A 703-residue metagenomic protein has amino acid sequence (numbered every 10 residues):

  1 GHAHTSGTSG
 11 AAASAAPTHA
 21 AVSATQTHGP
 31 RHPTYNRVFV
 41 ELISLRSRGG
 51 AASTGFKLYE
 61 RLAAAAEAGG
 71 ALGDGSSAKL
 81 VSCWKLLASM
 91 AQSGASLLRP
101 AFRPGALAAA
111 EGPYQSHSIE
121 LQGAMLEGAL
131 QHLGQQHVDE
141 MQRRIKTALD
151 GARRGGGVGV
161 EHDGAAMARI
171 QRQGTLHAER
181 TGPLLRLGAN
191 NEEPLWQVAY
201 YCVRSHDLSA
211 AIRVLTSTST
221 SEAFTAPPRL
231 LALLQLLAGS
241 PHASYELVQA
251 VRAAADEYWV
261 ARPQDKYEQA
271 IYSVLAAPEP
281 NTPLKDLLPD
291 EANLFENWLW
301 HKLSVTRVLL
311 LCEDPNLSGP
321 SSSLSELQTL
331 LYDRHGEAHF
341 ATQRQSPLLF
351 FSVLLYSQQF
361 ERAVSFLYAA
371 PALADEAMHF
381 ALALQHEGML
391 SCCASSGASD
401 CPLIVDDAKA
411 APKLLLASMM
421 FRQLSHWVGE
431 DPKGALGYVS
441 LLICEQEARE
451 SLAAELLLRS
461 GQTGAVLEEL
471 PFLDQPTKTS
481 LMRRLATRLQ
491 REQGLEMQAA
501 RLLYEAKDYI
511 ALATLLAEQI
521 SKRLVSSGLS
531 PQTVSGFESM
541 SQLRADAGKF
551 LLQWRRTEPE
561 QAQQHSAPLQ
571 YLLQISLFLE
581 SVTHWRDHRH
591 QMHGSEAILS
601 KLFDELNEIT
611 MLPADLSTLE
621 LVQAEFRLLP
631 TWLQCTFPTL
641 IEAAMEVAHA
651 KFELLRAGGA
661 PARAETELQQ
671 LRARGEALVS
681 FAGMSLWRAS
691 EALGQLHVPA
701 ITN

Functional and structural regions predicted by a protein language model:
G1-T18, T25-W84, K413-L467, D474-L485 (+1 more regions): Long alpha-helical scaffold regions
G1-Y200, S209, L215-R344, L349-S352 (+3 more regions): Acidic, serine/proline-rich low-complexity intrinsically disordered regions
G155, G239-P241, A277-P280, S357-E361 (+3 more regions): Short loop/turn hinge sites at secondary-structure boundaries
S209, S221-T225, S240-S244, A370-A377 (+7 more regions): Alpha-solenoid repeat scaffolds
R213-V214, E518: Short sequence/structural elements of tandem HEAT/ARM alpha-solenoid repeats
A243, M389-K409, L529-D546, F550: Extended, Lys/Glu/Leu-rich amphipathic alpha-helical scaffolds
E268-K507, A517-E518, V622-T636, A648-L655 (+1 more regions): Extended alpha-helical solenoid scaffold regions that build the rod-like backbones of large eukaryotic assemblies
